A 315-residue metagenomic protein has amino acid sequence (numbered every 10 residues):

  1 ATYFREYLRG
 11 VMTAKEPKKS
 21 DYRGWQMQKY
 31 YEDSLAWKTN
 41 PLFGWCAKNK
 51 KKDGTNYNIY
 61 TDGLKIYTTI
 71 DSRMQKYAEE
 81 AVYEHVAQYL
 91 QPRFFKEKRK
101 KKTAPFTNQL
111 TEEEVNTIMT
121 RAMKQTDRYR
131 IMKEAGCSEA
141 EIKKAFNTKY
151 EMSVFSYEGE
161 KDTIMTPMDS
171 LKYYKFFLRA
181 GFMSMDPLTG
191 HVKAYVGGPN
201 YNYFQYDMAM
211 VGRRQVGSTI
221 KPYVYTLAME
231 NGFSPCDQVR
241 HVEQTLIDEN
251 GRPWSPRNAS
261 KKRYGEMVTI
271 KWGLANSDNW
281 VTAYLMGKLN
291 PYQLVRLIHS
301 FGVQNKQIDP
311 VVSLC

Functional and structural regions predicted by a protein language model:
A1-N231, C236-R252, R257-A259, K271 (+3 more regions): Extended, non-catalytic substrate-recognition/exosite surfaces adjacent to catalytic cores, especially in enzymes
S277: Gly-rich Lys/Arg/Thr-decorated short loops/hinges at beta-loop-alpha junctions or inter-strand turns that position
N290-K306: Short, charged, amphipathic alpha-helices and their helix-cap/turn boundaries
P310: Short, conserved phosphate-binding/catalytic loop or strand-edge motifs used in phosphoryl-/nucleotidyl-transfer
